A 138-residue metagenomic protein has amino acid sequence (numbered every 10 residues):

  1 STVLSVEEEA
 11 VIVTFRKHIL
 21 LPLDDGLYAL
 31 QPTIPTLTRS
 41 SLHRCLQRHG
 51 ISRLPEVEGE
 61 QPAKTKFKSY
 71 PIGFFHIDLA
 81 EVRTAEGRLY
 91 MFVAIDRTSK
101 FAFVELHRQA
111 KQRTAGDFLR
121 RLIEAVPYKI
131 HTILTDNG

Functional and structural regions predicted by a protein language model:
S1-V82: Basic, flexible linker segments flanking DNA-binding modules in nucleic acid-interacting mobile-element proteins
V11-I12, G26, L42, D78 (+4 more regions): Mobile genetic element proteins and their domesticated derivatives, centered on retroelements and DNA transposons
K17, Q109-Q112, G138: Short, surface-exposed acidic/glycine-rich loop or hinge patches that mediate macromolecular interfaces
I34, T98, V126-P127: A structural signal for short coil/turn segments at secondary-structure junctions
I77-F103, T114: An active-site-proximal beta-strand-loop segment
V104-T132: Active-site beta-loop-alpha junctions of metal-dependent nucleic acid enzymes, especially the RNase H-like/DDE
